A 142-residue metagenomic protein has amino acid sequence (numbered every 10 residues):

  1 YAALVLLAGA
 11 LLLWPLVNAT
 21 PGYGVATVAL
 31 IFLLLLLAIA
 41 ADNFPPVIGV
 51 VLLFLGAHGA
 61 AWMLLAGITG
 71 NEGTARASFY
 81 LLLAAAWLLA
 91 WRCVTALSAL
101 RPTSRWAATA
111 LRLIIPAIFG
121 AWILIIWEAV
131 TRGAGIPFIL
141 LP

Functional and structural regions predicted by a protein language model:
Y1-P142: N-terminal, non-cleaved signal-anchor transmembrane helix
